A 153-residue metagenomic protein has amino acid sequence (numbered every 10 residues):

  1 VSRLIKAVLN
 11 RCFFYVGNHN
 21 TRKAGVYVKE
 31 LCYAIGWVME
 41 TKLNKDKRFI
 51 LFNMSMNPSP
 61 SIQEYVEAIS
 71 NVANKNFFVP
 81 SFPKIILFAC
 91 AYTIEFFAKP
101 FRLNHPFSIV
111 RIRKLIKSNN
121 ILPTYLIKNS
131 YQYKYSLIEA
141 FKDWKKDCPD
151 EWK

Functional and structural regions predicted by a protein language model:
V1-R3, E64-E67, A91-I94: Short aromatic-enriched loop/helix-cap "lid" or pocket-rim segments at secondary-structure transitions that line
S2, Q63, N120-T124: Short, surface-exposed alpha-helical segments at coil->helix boundaries
I5-F14, K23-K75: Alpha-helical substrate-binding/gating segment
R22, K117-S118: Glycine/small-residue-rich pyrophosphate-binding loop that anchors the diphosphate of NDP-sugar donors
G25, S59, N120-I121, K134: Short aromatic/basic micro-patch
S70-I116: Terminal hydrophobic/aromatic helix or amphipathic segment near a protein terminus
I121-K128, Q132-K153: Amphipathic terminal alpha-helices
